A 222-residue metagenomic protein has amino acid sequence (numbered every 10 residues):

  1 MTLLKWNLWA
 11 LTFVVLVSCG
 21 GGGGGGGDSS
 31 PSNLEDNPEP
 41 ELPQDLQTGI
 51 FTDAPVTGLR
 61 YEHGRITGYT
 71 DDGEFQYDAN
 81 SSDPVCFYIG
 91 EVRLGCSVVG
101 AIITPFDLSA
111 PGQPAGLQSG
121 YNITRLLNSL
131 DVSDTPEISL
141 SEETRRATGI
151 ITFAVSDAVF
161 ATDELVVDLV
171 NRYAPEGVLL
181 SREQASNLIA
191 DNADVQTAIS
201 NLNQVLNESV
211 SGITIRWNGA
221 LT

Functional and structural regions predicted by a protein language model:
M1-W9: Bacterial N-terminal signal peptides that target proteins for export
T12: An acidic-aromatic pocket/loop used at catalytic or ligand-binding sites
V15-S18: C-terminal motif of bacterial Sec signal peptides marking the signal peptidase cleavage site
G20-G24: Bacterial signal peptide processing site
G25-D72, Q76-T222: Feature for extracytoplasmic/surface-facing segments of secreted or surface-associated proteins, emphasizing
